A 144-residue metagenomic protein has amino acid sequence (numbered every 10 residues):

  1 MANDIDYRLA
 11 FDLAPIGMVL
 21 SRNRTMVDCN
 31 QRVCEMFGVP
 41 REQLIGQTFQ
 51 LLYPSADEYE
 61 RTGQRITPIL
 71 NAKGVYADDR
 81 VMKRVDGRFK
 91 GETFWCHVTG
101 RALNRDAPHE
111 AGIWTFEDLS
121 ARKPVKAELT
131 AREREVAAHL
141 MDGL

Functional and structural regions predicted by a protein language model:
A2-C34: Sensory modules in modular signal-transduction proteins
L9-L13, V75, A131: PAS-family sensory domains
V33-I45: PAS/PAS-like sensory domain cap-loop motif
Q43-D57: PAS-family sensory/regulatory domains
A56-E92: Terminal output helix/cap of sensory domains in signal transduction proteins
K83, C96-A102, T115: PAS-family sensory domains
A102-H139: Sensory coupling linkers of modular signal transduction proteins
L140-L144: Short helix-to-turn junction characteristic of helix-turn-helix DNA-binding domains, especially the helix
